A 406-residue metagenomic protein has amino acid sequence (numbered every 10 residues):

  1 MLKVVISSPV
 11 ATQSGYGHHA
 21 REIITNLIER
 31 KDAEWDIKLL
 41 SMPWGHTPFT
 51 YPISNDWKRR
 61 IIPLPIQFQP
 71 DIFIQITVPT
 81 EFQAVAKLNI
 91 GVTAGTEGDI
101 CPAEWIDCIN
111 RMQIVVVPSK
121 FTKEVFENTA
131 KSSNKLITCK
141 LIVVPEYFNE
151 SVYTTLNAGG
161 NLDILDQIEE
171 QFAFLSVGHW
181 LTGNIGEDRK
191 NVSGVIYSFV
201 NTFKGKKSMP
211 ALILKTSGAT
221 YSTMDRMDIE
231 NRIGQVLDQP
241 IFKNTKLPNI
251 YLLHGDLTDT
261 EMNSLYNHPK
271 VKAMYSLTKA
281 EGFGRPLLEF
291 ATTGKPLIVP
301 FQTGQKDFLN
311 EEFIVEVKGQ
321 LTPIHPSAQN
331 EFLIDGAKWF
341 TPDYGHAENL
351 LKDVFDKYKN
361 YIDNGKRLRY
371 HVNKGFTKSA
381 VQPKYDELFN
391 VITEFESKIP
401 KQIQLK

Functional and structural regions predicted by a protein language model:
M1-I72, V200, A211, P383: N-terminal pre-catalytic "stem/leader" segment of glycosyltransferase-like enzymes
V5-S7, W44-T129: Extended catalytic core of nucleotide-activated donor transferases of GT-like folds
H19-R21, N26, E150-E261: Conserved catalytic-core segment of nucleotide-activated headgroup transferases in glycan assembly
Q113-E124, S132-G159: Donor nucleotide-sugar binding/catalytic pocket of nucleotide-sugar-dependent glycosyltransferases
S264-G282, T292-K295: Acidic donor-binding loop of glycosyltransferase active sites
P296-V299, V315-E316: Short hydrophobic beta-strand element within catalytic cores of glycosyltransferases and related nucleotide-activated
K306-D353: Change "using UDP/GDP/dTDP sugars" to "using nucleotide sugars
K338-H346, D356-E387: A charged, aromatic-enriched C-terminal amphipathic alpha-helix characteristic of glycosyltransferases across folds
